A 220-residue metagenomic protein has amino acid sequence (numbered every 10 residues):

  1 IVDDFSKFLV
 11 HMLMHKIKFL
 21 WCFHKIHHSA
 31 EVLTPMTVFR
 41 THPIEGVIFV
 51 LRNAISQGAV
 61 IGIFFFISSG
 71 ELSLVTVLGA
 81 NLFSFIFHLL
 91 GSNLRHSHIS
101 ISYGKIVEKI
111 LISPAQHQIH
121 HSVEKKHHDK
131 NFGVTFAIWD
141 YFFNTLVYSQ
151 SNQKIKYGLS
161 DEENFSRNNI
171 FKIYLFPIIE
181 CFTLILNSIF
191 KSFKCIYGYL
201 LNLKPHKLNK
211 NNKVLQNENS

Functional and structural regions predicted by a protein language model:
I1-I155: Membrane-embedded catalytic scaffold of the fatty acid hydroxylase/desaturase
L78, Q150-K213, N217: A membrane-cytosol interface segment of integral membrane proteins
